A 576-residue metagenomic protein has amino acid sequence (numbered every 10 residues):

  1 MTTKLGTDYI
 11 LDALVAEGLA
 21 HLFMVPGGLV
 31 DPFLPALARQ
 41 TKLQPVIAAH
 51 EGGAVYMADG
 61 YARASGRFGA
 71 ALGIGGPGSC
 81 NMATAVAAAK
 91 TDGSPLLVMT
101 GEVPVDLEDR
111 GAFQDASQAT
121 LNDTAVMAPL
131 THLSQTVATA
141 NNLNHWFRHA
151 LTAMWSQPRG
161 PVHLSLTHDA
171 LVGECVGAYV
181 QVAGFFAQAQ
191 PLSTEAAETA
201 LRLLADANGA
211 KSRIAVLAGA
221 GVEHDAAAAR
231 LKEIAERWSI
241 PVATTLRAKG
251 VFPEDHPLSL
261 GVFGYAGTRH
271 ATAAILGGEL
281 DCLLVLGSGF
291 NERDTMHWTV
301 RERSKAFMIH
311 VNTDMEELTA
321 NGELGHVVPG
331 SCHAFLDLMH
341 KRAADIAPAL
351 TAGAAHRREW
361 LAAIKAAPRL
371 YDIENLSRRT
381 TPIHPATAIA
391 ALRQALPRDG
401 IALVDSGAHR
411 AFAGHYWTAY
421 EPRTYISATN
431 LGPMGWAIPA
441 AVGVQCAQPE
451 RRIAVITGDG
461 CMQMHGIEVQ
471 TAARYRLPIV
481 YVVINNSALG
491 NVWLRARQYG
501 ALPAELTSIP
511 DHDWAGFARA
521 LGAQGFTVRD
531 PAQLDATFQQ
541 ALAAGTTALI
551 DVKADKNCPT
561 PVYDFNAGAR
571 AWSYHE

Functional and structural regions predicted by a protein language model:
M1-I346, R398, P478-Y481, A518 (+1 more regions): N-terminal alpha/beta PP-like core and its mobile active-site loop of ThDP/TPP-dependent enzymes
T7-L11, V15-A20, V25-G28, F33-A38 (+3 more regions): Active-site diphosphate/adenylate-binding microenvironment
V25-P26, A49, G73-I74, G219 (+4 more regions): Small/polar loops that bind or transfer phosphate-bearing groups
P35, D59, A125, K232 (+5 more regions): Active-site phosphate/pyrophosphate- and oxyanion-stabilizing loops and adjacent acidic/basic residues in soluble
D109-Q118, T319-N321, V327-P329, H333-D337 (+1 more regions): Thiamine diphosphate
A138-N141, Y179, R202, A207 (+3 more regions): Phosphate/pyrophosphate-binding active-site segments
H168-L171, H409, K556: Short, internal active-site loops enriched in acidic
G219-E223, S377, G458-G460: Conserved short loop/turn motifs at secondary-structure junctions
